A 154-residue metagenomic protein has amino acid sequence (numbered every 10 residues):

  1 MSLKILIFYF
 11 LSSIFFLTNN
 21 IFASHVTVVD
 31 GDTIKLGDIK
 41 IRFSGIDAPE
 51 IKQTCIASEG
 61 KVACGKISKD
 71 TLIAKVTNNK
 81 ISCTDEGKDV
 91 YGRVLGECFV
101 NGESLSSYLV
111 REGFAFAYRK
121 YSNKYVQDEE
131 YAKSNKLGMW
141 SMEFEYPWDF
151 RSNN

Functional and structural regions predicted by a protein language model:
S2-N154: Small beta-barrel nucleic-acid-binding modules, primarily SNase/OB-fold domains and secondarily Tudor-like barrels
